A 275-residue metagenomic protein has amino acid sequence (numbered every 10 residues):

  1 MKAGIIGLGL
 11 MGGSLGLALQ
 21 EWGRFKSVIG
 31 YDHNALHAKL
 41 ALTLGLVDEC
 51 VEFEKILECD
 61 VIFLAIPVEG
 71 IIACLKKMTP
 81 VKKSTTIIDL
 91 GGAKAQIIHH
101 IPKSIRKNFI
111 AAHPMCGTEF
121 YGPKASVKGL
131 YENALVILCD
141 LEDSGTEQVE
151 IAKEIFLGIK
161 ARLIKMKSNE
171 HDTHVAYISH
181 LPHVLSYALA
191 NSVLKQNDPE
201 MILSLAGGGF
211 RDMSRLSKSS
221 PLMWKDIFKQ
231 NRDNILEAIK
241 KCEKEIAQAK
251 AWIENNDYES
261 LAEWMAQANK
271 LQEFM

Functional and structural regions predicted by a protein language model:
M1-F53, V61: NAD(P)+-binding Rossmann beta1-loop-alpha1 motif at the extreme N-terminus of oxidoreductases
K2, S27, N108, L135 (+1 more regions): Residues at the starts of beta-strands that form the adenosine-phosphate
H33-N34, I66, L90-G92: Short beta->alpha hinge that forms the Motif I/post-I loop of the SAM-binding pocket
L44-L46, K83, S104-I105, I159: Short, structured coil segments at secondary-structure junctions
F53-K82, T86-I88: Rossmann-like NAD(P)-binding element
C74-K124: Rossmann-like NAD(P)(H) cofactor-binding subdomain of soluble oxidoreductases
K128-R215: Internal alpha-helical scaffold of NAD(P)-dependent oxidoreductase catalytic cores
P199-A268: Interdomain hinge/lid region at the active-site interface of Rossmann-like NAD(P)-dependent oxidoreductases
